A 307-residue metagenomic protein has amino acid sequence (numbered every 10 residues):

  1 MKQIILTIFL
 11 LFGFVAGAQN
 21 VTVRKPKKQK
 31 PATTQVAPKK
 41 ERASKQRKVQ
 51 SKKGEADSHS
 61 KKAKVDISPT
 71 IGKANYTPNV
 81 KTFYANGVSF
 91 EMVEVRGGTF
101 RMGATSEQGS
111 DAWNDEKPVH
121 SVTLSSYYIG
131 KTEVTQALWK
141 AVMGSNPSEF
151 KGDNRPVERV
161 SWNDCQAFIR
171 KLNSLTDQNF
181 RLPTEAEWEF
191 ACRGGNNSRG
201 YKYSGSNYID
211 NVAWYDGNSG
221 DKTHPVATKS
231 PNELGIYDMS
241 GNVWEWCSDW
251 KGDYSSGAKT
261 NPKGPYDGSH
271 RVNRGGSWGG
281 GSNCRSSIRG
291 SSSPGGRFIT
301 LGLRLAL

Functional and structural regions predicted by a protein language model:
M1-Q19: Sec-dependent N-terminal signal peptides
Q19-T77: Sec-dependent signal peptide cleavage junction
T82-S148, N163, S240-G241: A short glycine-rich, aromatic-capped structural motif
E91, Q178-N179, P231-L234: Short loop/turn microsegments at loop-to-beta-strand junctions
F100, Q136, G152-N211, W246 (+1 more regions): Short, well-ordered surface patches within globular domains
T105-E107, V134, S145-N146, G194-S198 (+3 more regions): Acidic glycine-/aspartate-rich tracts in secreted/extracellular proteins
N211-S240, G290, G295: Short, well-ordered junction/capping motifs at the entry into regular secondary structure
S230-N232, P265-L307: Disulfide-stabilized, aromatic/cysteine-rich ligand-recognition loop
